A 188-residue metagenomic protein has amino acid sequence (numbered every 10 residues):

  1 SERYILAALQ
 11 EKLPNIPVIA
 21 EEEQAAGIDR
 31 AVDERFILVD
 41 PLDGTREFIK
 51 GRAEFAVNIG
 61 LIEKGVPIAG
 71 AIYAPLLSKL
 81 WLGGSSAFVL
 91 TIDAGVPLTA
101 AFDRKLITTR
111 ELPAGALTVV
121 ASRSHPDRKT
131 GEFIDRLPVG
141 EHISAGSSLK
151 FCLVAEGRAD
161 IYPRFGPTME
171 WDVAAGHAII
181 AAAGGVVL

Functional and structural regions predicted by a protein language model:
S1-L42, R128-R136: N-terminal subdomain of lithium-sensitive/metallo-dependent phosphomonoesterases centered on the IMPase/IPPase/PAP
R3, E22, P41-G44, F48 (+4 more regions): Generic detector of well-ordered alpha-helical packing
L9, G44-T45, V119, V154: Buried hydrophobic positions in well-ordered alpha/beta secondary-structure cores of metabolic enzymes
P17, P138-E141, V186: Conserved beta-strand segments of alpha/beta enzyme cores
E21-E22, R123, G166-T168: Short secondary-structure boundary segments
D33-G70: Glycine-rich active-site/cofactor-binding loop and its immediate structural neighborhood
I59-C152: Acidic beta-strand-loop-alpha-helix segment within the catalytic core of divalent metal-dependent phosphate-processing
E132-R136, K150-L188: Oxyanion/phosphate-interacting regions
